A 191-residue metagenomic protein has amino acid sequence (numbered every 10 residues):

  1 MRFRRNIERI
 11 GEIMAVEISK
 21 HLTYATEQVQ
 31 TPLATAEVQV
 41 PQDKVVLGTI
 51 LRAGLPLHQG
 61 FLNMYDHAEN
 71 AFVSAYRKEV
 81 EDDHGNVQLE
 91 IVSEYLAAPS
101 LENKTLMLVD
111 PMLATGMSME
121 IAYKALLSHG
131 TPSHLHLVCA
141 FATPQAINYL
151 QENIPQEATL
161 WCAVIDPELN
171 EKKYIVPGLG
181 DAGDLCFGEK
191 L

Functional and structural regions predicted by a protein language model:
M1-L191: PRPP-associated nucleotide enzymes
